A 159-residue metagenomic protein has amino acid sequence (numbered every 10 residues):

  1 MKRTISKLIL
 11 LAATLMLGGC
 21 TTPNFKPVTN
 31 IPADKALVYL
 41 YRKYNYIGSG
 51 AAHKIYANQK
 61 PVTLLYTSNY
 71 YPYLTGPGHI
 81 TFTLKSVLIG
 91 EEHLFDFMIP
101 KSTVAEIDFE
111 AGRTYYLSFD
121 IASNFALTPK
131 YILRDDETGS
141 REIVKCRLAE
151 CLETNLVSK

Functional and structural regions predicted by a protein language model:
M1-I9: Bacterial N-terminal signal peptides that target proteins for export
I9-L10, T103: Hydrophobic alpha-helical context, especially transmembrane and signal-peptide helices
A13-T14: N-terminal start and proteolytic maturation junction detector
C20-K159: Short loop/turn and low-complexity linker motifs enriched in small/turn-promoting residues
